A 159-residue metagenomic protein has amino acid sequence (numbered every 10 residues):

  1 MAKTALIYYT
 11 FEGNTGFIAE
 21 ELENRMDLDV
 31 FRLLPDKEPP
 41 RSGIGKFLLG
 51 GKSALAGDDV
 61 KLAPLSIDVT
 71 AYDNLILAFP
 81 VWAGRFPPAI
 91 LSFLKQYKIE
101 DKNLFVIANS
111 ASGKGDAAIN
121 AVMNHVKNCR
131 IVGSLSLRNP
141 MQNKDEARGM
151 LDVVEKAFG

Functional and structural regions predicted by a protein language model:
M1-L77, G84-F86, L91, K95 (+1 more regions): N-terminal beta1-alpha1-beta2 submodule of the flavodoxin-like/Rossmannoid cofactor-binding fold
L6, L77, F105-A108, G133: Structural beta-sheet core signal
L49, K102-N103, N109: P-loop/Walker A phosphate-binding loop and immediately adjacent motor/lid segment at beta-alpha junctions
V69-T70, K95-K102, H125-K127: Short, conserved loop/helix-junction motifs that constitute active-site signature segments in enzyme catalytic cores
P80-A83, A111: Short glycine-rich anion-binding loops that position phosphate/pyrophosphate groups of nucleotides and phosphorylated
A108-G113, N139: Short beta-alpha junction loops
A117-K127: Short, aromatic/basic amphipathic alpha-helical patches
R130-G159: Glycine-rich phosphate/pyrophosphate-binding loop and the adjoining helix
